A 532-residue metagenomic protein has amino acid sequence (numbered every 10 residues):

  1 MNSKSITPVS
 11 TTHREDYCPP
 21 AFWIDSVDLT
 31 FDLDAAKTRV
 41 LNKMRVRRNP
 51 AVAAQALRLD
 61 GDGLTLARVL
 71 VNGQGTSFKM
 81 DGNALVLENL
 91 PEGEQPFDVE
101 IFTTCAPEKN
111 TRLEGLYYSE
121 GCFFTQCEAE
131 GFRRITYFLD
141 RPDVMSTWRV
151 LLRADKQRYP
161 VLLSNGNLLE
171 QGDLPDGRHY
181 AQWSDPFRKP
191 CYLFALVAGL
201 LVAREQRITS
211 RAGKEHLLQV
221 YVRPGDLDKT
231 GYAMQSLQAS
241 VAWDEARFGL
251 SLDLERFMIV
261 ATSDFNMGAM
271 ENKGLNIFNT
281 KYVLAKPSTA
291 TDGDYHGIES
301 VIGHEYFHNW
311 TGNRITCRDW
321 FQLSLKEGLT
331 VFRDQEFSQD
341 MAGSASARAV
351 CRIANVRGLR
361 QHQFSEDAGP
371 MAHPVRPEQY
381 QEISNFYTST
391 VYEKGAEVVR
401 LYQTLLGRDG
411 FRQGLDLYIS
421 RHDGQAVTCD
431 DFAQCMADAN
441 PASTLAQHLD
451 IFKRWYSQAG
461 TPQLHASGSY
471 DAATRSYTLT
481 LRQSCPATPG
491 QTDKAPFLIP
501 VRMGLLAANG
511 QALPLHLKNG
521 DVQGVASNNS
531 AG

Functional and structural regions predicted by a protein language model:
M1-R39, Y117-Q126, F138, P142 (+1 more regions): N-terminal, polar/Ser/Thr-rich
S26-D28, K37-K43, A56, A84 (+6 more regions): Intrinsic-disorder/low-complexity, polar/charged segments enriched in Ser/Thr/Lys/Arg/Asp/Glu/Gln
L41, R45-G63, Y137-D140, S146-D155 (+2 more regions): Surface-exposed beta-strand/loop patches in extracellular or lumenal glycoproteins
N49-S119, D176-G177, G532: A surface-exposed beta-strand-loop module
A56, G73-G93, Q126-I135, R223 (+1 more regions): Aromatic/His-enriched, Gly/Pro-containing loop or helix-boundary segments that lie immediately adjacent to catalytic
T65-V71, L445-D450, T461-G532: Beta-strand-rich binding/interaction modules
F102-E205: Extended, low-hydrophobicity, Ser/Thr/Pro/Gly-biased non-transmembrane segments
W183, K214-S469, L479: Hydrophobic alpha-helical and helix-loop surface patches within well-folded domains that function as non-catalytic
